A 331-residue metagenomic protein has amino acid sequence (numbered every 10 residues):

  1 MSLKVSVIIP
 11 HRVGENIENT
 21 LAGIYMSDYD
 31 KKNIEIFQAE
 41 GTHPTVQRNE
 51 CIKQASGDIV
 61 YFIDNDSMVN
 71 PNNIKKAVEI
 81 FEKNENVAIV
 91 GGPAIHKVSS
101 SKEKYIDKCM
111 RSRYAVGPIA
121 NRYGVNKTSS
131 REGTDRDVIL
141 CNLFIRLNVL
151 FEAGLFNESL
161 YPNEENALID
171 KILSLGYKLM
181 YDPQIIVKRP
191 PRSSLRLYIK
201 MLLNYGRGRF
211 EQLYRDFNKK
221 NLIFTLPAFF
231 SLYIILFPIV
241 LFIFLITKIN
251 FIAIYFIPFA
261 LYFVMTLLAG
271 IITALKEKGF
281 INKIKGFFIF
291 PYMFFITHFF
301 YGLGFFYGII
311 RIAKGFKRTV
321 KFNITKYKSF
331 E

Functional and structural regions predicted by a protein language model:
L3-I8, E35, A167: Cell-envelope/extracellular polymer assembly enzymes that use nucleotide-activated donors
V13-S27: Short, well-formed alpha-helical segments that are part of the catalytic scaffolds of diverse glycosyltransferases
E40-A55, K76: Glycine-rich, basic loop-to-helix element that forms the pyrophosphate-binding segment of sugar-nucleotide handling
V60: Short aromatic/hydrophobic "clamp" motif used to bind/position activated sugar donors
N72-S112: Conserved donor NDP-sugar-binding/catalytic core segment of glycosyltransferases
S112-I145, Y161, A167, V187-P190 (+2 more regions): A recurrent flexible, glycine/aromatic-enriched loop bordering the glycosyltransferase active site that acts as
N157-K220: Catalytic donor/gating beta->alpha subdomain of glycosyltransferases that bind UDP-sugars
F230-K314: Membrane-embedded multi-pass helical conduit in multi-pass membrane proteins, especially envelope-biosynthetic
